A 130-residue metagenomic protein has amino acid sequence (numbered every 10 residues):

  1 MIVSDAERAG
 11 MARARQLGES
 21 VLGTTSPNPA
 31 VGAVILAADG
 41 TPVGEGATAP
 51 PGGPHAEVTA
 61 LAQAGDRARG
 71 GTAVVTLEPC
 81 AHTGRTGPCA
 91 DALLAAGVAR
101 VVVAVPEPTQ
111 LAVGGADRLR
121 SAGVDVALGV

Functional and structural regions predicted by a protein language model:
M1-R13, R120-D125: Short, compositionally biased leader-like segments
I2, V21-L22, A47-G52: A short N-terminal beta->alpha junction/helix N-cap motif
A6-S26: Short, basic/aromatic recognition patches
N28-A30: Short, small/polar residue-rich loop motifs at catalytic or cofactor-binding pockets
V34-V130: Zn2+-dependent cytidine deaminase-like catalytic core
